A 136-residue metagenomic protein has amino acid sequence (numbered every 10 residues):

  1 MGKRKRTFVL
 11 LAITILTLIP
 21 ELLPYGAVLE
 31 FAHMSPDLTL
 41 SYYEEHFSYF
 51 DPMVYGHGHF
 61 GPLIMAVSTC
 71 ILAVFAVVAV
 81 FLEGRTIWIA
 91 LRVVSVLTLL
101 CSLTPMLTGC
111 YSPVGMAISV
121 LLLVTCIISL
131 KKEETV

Functional and structural regions predicted by a protein language model:
M1-K3, T135-V136: Low-complexity, intrinsically disordered extramembrane tails and loops of integral membrane proteins
K3-L11, G56-H59, L63, R85-R92 (+2 more regions): Membrane-water interface of alpha-helical transmembrane segments
V9-S68: Hydrophobic transmembrane helix segments
I15-T17, T39, F81, L122 (+1 more regions): Acidic/proline-rich low-complexity IDRs
I19-L22, I71-F75, V124: Alpha-helical transmembrane segments
L23-H33, A79-I89, T108, I128-T135: Juxtamembrane transmembrane-helix termini
F60-L100: Loop-to-transmembrane helix junctions at the membrane interface
S95-V136: Alpha-helical transmembrane segments of multi-pass integral membrane proteins, characterized by long hydrophobic
